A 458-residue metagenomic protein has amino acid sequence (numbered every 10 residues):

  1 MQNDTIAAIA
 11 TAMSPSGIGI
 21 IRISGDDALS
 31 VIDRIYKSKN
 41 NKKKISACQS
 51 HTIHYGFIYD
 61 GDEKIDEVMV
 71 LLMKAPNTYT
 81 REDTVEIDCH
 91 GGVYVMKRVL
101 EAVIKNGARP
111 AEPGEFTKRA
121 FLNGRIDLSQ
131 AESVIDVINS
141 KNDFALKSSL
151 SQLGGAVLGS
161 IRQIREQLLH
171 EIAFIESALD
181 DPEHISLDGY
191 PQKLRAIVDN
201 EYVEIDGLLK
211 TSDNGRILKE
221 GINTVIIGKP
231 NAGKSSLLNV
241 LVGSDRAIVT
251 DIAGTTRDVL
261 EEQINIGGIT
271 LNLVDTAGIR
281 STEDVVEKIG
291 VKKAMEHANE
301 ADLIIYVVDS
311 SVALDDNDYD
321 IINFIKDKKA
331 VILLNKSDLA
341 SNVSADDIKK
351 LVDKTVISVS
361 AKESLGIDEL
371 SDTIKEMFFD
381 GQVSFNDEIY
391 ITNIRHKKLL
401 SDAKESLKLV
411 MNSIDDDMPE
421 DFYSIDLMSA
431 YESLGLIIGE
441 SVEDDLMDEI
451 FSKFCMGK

Functional and structural regions predicted by a protein language model:
M1-K147, S151, G155, V331: A glycine-rich (often HGG/GG-containing) alpha/beta subdomain
Q2-I9, M13-S16, D143-N265, T282-D284 (+1 more regions): C-terminal-of-GTPase-core extension/linker across diverse P-loop GTPases
H54-D66, V70-K74, G254-T282, E300-L303: Switch I (G2) and immediately adjacent beta-strands of P-loop GTPase domains
V70, P110, T224-I226, L273: Generic preference for hydrophobic
G91, L241, T276, V308-S311 (+1 more regions): Glycine-rich, N-terminal phosphate-binding loop of Rossmann-like dinucleotide-binding domains
R109, T270-N272, T355: Conserved beta-strand segments of alpha/beta enzyme cores
L273, V307, L333: Generic enzyme active-site microenvironment
E287-S311: Inter-motif core of Ras-like GTPase G domains
